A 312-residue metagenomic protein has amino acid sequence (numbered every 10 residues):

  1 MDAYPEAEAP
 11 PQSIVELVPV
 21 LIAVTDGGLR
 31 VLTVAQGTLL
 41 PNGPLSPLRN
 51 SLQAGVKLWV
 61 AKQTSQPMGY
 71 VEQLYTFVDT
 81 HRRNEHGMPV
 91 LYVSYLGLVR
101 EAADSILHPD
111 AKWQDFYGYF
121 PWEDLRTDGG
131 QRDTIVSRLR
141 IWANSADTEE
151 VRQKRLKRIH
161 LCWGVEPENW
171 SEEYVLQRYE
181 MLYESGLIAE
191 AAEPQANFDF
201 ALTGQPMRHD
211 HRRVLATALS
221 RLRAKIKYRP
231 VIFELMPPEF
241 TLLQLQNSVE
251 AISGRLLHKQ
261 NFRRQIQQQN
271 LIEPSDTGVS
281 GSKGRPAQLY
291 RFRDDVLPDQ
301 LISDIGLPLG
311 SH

Functional and structural regions predicted by a protein language model:
D2-L39: N-terminal strand-loop-strand
A7-A9, R83-E85, D276-S282: Short proline/glycine-enriched turn/loop segments at secondary-structure junctions
P19, Q73, Y95-G97: A structural signal for short, well-ordered beta-strand segments
G28-P67, L74-D79, K225-E250: Conserved Nudix-box catalytic region and its N-terminal flanking loop in Nudix hydrolases and closely related
H81-I106, L219, R291-V296: Active-site-adjacent beta-strand/loop module that shapes the phosphate/pyrophosphate-binding cleft
L96-L98, I106-I226, T241, F262 (+1 more regions): NUDIX/MutT-family hydrolases
G97, N270-H312: Long, intrinsically disordered, low-complexity Ser/Thr/Pro-rich regulatory/activation regions of nuclear proteins
L256-S275: Charge-enriched amphipathic alpha-helical scaffolds
